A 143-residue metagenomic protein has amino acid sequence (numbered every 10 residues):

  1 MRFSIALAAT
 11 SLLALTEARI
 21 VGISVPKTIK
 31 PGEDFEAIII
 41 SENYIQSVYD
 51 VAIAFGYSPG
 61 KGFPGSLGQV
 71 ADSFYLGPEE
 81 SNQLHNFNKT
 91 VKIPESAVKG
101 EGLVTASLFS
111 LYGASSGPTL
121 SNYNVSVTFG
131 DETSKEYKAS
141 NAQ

Functional and structural regions predicted by a protein language model:
M1-G22: Fungal secretory targeting signals
L15-I40, I45: N-terminal edge beta-strand
P26, S58-G60, V91-S96: Proline-anchored loop/turn motifs at beta-strand termini and strand-loop-strand connectors
A52-G56, T105-S107: Beta-strand signatures of extracellular beta-sandwich domains
S58-Q69: Short aromatic-acidic-glycine turn motif
V70-S96: A beta-strand/beta-hairpin structural motif
N88-V127: Internal, hydrophobic beta-strand segments that form the core of beta-sheet-rich folds
G130-Q143: Low-complexity, Pro/Ser/Thr- and charge-rich linker/hinge segments at domain boundaries
